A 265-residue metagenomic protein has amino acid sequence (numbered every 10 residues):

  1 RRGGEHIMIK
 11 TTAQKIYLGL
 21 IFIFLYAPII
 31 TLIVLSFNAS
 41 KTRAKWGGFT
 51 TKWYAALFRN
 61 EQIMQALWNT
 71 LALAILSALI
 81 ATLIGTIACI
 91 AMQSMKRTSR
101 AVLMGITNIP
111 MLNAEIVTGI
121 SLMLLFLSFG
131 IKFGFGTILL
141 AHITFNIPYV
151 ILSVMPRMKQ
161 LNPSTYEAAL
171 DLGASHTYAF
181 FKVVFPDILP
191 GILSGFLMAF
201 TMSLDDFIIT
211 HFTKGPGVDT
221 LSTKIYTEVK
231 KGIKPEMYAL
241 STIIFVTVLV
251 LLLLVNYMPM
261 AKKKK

Functional and structural regions predicted by a protein language model:
R2-E5, I9-Y17, K96, M155-L170 (+2 more regions): C-terminal transmembrane helix and the adjacent membrane-cytosol boundary/short C-terminal tail of inner/organellar
I9-T11, I75-T107, L124, F180 (+1 more regions): Transmembrane-helix boundary motif in ABC transporter permease subunits
K10, K41-S77, K230-K231: Periplasmic/extracellular loop-to-transmembrane helix junction in inner-membrane transport proteins
Y17, F22-I29, I151-V154, N162-P163 (+1 more regions): Transmembrane alpha-helices
A27-I30, V34, L83-I87, I120 (+7 more regions): Membrane-embedded alpha-helices of multi-pass transport/permease systems
K41, Y54-Q62, S203-A261: Interhelical loop and adjacent transmembrane-helix boundary motif in polytopic membrane transport permeases
T42-A44, T51, I116-N146, T177 (+1 more regions): Membrane-interfacial helix termini and adjacent extracytoplasmic/periplasmic loops of multi-pass transporters
M64, W68, A72-I84, A88 (+6 more regions): Hydrophobic alpha-helical transmembrane segments of multipass integral membrane proteins, especially permease/channel
